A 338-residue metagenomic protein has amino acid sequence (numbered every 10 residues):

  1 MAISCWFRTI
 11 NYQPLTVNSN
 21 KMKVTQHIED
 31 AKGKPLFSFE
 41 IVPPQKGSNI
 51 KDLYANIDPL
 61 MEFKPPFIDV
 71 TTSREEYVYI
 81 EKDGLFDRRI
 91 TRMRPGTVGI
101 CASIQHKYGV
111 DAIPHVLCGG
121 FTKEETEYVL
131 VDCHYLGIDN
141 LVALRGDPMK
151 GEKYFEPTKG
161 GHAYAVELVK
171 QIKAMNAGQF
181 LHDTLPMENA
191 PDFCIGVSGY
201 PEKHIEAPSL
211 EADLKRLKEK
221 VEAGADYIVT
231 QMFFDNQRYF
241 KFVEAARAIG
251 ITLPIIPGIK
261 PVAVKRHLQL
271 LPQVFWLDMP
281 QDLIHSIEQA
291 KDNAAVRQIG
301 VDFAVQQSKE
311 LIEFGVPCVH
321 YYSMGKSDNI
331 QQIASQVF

Functional and structural regions predicted by a protein language model:
N18-F39, F180-D192: N-terminal amphipathic alpha-helix/helix-capping segment at the start of soluble metabolic enzymes
V24-H27, K51-P66, V70-Y108: Glycine-rich, positively charged N-terminal anion/phosphate-binding segment
E40, I68, C133, K220 (+3 more regions): Conserved, mostly hydrophobic/aromatic
S48-L60, E124-L130, P208-E219, V301-E310: Short, acidic/polar
P66-P95, P148-K159, A225-F242, M324-K326: Glycine-rich, proline-tolerant flexible connector loops at the mouths of alpha/beta enzymes
K123-D132, K215, K241-E244, V264-R266 (+1 more regions): Catalytic cores of alpha/beta
K123-K170: Flexible, glycine-rich active-site loops centered on histidine and acidic residues that chelate a metal or position
G146, K159-E206, D213, E244 (+3 more regions): Active-site pocket-lining/capping segments in soluble small-molecule metabolic enzymes
